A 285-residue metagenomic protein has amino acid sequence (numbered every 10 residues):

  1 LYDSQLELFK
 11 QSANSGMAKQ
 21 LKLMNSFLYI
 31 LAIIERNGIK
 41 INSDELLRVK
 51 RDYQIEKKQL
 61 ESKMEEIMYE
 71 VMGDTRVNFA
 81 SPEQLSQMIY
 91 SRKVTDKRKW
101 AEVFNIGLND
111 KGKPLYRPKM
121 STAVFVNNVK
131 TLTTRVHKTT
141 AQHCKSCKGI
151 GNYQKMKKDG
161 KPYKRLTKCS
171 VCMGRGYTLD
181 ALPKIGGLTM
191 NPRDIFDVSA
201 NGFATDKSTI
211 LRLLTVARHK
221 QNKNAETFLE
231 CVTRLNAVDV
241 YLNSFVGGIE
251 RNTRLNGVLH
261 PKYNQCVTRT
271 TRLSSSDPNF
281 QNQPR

Functional and structural regions predicted by a protein language model:
L1-R285: Conserved "right-hand" nucleotidyltransferase catalytic core of DNA-directed polymerases
